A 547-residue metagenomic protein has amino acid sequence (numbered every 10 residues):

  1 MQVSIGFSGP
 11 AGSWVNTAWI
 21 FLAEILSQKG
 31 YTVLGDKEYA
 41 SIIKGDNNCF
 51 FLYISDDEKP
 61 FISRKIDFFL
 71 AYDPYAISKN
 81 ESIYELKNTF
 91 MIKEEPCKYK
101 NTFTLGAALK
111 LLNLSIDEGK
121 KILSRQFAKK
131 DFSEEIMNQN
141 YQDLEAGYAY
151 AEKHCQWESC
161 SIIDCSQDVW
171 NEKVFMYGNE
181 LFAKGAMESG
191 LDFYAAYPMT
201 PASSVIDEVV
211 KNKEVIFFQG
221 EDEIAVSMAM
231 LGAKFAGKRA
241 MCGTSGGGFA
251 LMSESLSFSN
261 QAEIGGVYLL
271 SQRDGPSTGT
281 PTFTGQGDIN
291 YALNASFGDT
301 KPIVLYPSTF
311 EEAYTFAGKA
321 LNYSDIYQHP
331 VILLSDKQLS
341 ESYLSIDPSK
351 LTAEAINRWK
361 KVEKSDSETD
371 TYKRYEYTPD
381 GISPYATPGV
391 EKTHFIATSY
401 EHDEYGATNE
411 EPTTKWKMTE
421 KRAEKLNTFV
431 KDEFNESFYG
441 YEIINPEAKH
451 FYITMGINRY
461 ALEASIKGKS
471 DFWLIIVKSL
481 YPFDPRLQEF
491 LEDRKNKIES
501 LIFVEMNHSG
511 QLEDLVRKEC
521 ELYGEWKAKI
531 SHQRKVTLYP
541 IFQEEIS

Functional and structural regions predicted by a protein language model:
M1-S13, I20-A23, S41, R125-N294 (+4 more regions): Thiamine diphosphate
Q2-K65, F69, S189-D222, S277 (+3 more regions): Anionic-ligand anchoring segments at beta-strand to alpha-helix junctions in alpha/beta enzyme folds, i.e., glycine
K44-E81, V215, Q219-D222, S227-M228 (+6 more regions): Glycine-rich, anion-gripping cofactor-binding loops and their flanking helix/strand elements in enzyme active sites
A71, R125, F283-I332, D336 (+3 more regions): Conserved thiamine diphosphate
F90-K129, G298, Q511: Short alpha-helices
I116, K121-I163, E376-T378, P384-W416: Cofactor-/ligand-binding subdomain signature composed of acidic, glycine-rich, tryptophan-containing flexible loops
F175-N179, M187, D325-S547: Flexible, low-complexity linker and terminal segments
